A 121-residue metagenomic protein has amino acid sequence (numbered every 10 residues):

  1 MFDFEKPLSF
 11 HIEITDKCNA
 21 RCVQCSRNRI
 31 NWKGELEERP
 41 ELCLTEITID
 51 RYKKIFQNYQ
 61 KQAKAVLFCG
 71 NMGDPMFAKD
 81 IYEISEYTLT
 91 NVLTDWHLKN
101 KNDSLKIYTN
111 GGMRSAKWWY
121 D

Functional and structural regions predicted by a protein language model:
M1-Y120: Conserved alpha-helical substructure of the radical SAM core
